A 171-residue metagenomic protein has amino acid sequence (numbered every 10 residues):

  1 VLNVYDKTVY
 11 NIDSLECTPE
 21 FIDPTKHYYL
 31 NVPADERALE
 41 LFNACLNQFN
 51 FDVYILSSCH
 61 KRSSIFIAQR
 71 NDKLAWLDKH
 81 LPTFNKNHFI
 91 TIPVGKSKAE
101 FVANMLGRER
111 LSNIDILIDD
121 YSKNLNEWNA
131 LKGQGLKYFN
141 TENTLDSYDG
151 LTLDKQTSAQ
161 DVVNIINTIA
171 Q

Functional and structural regions predicted by a protein language model:
V1, V53-I55, R62-F66, K98-E100 (+2 more regions): Short catalytic/ligand-binding loop motif for oxyanion handling, primarily in non-cytosolic enzymes, centered on
V1-Y29: Active-site neighborhood of HAD-like aspartate-dependent phosphohydrolases
V32-P33, A38-K73, L77, T91-I92: Substrate-recognition element of Asp-dependent hydrolases with the DxDx(T/V) motif
Q69-P82, A103-R108, E127-K132, Y148-D149: Short, aromatic/basic amphipathic alpha-helical patches
T83-D115: Donor nucleotide-activated moiety binding/catalytic core segment of transferases that use nucleotide-activated donors
F89-P93, G150-I165: Short acidic-hydrophobic, aromatic-tinged amphipathic segments that line or gate anion-handling sites
E100-R110, Q156-A170: Short amphipathic alpha-helix with an adjacent loop that forms part of the alpha/beta core around
S112-T157: Acidic, Mg2+-coordinating phosphoryl-transfer loop and its flanking beta/alpha structural elements, shared across
